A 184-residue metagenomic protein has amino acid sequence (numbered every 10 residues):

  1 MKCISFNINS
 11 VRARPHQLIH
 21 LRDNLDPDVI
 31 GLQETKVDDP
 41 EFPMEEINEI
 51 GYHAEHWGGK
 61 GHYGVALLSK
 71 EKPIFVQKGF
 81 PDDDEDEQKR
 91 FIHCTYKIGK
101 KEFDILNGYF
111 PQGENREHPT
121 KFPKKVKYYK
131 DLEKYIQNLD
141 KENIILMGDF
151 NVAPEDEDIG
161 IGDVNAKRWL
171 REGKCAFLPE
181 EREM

Functional and structural regions predicted by a protein language model:
M1-S10, E102-E114, M147: Active-site-proximal beta-strand elements of phosphoester/diester hydrolases
M1-Y52, W57, H62-V65, P154: N-terminal, active-site-proximal structural segment of metallo-dependent hydrolase catalytic domains
C3, P73-F75, I144: Hydrophobic anchor at the start of a short beta-strand that flanks the dinucleotide cofactor-binding loop
I19-R22, R90-K100, K130-E142: Short amphipathic alpha-helices and their capping/turn segments at secondary-structure boundaries
T35-G113, E117: Structured beta-strand-rich core segments of catalytic domains in phosphoester-bond hydrolases
F42-M44, P119, D156-I161: Short aromatic-enriched loop/helix-cap "lid" or pocket-rim segments at secondary-structure transitions that line
I50, V126-M184: Metal-dependent phosphoesterases centered on the DNase I-like endonuclease/exonuclease/phosphatase
P81-D82, F110-L132, D163-K167: Surface-exposed cleft-lining segments at the edges of enzyme active sites
